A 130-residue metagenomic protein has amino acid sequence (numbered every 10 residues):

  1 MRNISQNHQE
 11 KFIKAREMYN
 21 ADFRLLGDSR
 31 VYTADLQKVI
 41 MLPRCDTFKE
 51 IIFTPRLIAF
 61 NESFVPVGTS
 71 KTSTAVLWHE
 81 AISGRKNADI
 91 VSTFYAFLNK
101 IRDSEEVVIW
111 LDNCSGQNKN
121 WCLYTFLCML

Functional and structural regions predicted by a protein language model:
M1-L130: Extended mixed-charge, aromatic/glycine-enriched low-complexity segments
